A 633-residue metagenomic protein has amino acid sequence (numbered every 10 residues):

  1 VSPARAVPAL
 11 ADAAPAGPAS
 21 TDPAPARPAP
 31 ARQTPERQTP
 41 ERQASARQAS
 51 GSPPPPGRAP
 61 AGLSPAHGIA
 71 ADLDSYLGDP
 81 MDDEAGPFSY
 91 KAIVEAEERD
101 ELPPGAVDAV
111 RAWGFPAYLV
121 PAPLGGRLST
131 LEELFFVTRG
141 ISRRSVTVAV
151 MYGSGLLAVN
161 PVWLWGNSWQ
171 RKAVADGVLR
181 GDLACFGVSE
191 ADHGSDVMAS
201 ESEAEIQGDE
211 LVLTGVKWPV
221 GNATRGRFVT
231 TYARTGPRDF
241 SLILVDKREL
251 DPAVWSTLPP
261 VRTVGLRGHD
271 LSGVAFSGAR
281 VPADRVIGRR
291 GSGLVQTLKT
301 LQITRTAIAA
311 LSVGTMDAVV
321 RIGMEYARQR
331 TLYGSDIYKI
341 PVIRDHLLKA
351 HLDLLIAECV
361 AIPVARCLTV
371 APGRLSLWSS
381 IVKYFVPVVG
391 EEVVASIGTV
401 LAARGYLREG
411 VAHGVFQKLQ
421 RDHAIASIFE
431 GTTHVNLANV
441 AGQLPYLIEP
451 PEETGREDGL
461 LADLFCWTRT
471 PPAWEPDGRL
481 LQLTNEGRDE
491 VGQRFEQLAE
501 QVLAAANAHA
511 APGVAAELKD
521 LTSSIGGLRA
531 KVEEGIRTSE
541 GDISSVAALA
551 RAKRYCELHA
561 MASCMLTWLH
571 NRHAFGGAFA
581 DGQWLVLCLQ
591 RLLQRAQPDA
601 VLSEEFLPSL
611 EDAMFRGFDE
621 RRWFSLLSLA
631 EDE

Functional and structural regions predicted by a protein language model:
V1-G153, A173, L480-I543, A552-Y555 (+5 more regions): Amphipathic, small/basic residue-rich leader segments at the start of a protein or domain
Y118, R180-S189: A short, Trp-centered hydrophobic/proline-enriched beta-strand micro-motif
A149-W169, G194, E210, R328: N-terminal glycine-rich flavin-associated loop
S202-E205: A structural signal for short hydrophobic beta-strand segments in well-ordered beta-sheet cores
E210, V216-T257: A short core secondary-structure module
T263-D353, A462-S563: Glycine-rich beta->alpha junctions and the first turn(s) of the following alpha-helix
M324-E325, V342-T369, P387, L569-H570: Loop-to-helix element that buttresses phosphate recognition and phosphoryl-transfer chemistry
C367-G459: Extended amphipathic alpha-helical segments with heptad-repeat/coiled-coil character used for oligomerization, fusion
